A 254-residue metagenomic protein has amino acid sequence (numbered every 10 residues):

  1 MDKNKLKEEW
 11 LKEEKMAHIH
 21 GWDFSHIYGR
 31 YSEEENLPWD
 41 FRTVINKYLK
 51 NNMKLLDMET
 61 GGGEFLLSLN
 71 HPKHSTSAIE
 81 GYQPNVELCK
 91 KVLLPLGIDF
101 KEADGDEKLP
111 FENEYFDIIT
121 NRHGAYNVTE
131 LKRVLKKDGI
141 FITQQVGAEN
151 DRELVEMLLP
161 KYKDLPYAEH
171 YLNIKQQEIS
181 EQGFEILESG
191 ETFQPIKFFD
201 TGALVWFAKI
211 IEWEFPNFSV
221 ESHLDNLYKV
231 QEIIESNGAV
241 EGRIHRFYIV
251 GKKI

Functional and structural regions predicted by a protein language model:
M1-H26, E35: N-terminal, positively charged/glycine-rich alpha-helical extensions of SAM-dependent methyltransferases
S32-K54, E64-F65: Conserved alpha-helix/loop element of class I SAM-dependent methyltransferases that forms part of the SAM/SAH-binding
L49, N70, V134-L135: A generic alpha-to-beta junction signature in SAM-dependent methyltransferases
K54-K108: Class I SAM-dependent methyltransferase SAM/SAH-binding core
K108-I118: A short acidic, Gly/Pro-enriched loop at the edge of an enzyme's catalytic core that lines a small-molecule cofactor
Y126-I142: A short glycine-rich, Lys/Arg-flanked "PGG" loop and its adjoining helix->strand segment in the class I
I140-H170: Conserved class I S-adenosyl-L-methionine
E185, E191-I254: Conserved Class I S-adenosyl-L-methionine
